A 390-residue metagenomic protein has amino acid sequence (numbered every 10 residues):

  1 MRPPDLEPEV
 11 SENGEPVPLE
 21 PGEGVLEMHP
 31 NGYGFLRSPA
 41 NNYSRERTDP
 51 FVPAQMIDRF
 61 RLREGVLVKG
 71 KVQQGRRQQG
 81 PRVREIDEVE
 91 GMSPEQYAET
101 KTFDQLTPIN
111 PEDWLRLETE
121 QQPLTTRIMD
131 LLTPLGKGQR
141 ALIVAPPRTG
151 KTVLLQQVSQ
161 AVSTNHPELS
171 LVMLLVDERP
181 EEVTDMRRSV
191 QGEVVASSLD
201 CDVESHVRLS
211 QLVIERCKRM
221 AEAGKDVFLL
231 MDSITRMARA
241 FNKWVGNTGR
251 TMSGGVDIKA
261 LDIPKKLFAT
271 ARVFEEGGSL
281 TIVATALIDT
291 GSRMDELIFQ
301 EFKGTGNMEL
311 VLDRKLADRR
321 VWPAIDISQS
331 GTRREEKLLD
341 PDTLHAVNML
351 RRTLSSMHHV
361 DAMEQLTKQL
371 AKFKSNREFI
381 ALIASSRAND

Functional and structural regions predicted by a protein language model:
M1-E46, R63, K71: Acidic low-complexity intrinsically disordered regions
E15-G22, L124-I128, V213-K218: Phosphate-interacting basic helix/loop segments used at nucleotide- and nucleic-acid interfaces
G34-P39, F51, E85, R187: Short, acidic/hydrophobic/Gly-rich beta-strand patch recurrent on exposed beta strands that often constitutes part
R45-F60: Beta-strand/loop nucleic-acid-binding surfaces
L67-K69, L142: Hydrophobic beta-strand signal
Q74-I143: P-loop NTP-binding catalytic core
A141, T149-G150, S159-D390: P-loop NTPase catalytic core
